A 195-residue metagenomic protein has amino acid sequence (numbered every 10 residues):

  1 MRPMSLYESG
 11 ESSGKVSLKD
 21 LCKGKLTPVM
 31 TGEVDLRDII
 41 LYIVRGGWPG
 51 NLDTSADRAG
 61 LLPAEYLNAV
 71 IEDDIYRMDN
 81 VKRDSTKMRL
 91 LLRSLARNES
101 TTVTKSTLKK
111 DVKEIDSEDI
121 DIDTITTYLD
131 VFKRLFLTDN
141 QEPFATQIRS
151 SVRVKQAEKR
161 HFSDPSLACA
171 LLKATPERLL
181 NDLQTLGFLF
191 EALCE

Functional and structural regions predicted by a protein language model:
M1, S9, I43-G46, F132 (+1 more regions): Conserved RecA-like P-loop NTPase ATPase core
R2, P28, G32, L41 (+3 more regions): Short capping loops/turns at secondary-structure boundaries
P3-K23: Conserved small helical "lid"/interfacial subdomain of P-loop NTPases
G10, I40-I43, K109, T126: Generic structural signal for individual residues within well-ordered alpha-helical segments across diverse proteins
E11-G14, V44-R45, E72, R97: Residues at helix-coil transition
D20-M30, I115, S150: Short helix-coil transition/hinge motifs at the ends and kinks of transmembrane helices, capturing the brief
K23-A69: Amphipathic alpha-helical "lid/sensor" segments that cap RecA-like P-loop NTPase cores
L52, A56-E195: Accessory nucleic acid-recognition modules appended to NTPase machines
